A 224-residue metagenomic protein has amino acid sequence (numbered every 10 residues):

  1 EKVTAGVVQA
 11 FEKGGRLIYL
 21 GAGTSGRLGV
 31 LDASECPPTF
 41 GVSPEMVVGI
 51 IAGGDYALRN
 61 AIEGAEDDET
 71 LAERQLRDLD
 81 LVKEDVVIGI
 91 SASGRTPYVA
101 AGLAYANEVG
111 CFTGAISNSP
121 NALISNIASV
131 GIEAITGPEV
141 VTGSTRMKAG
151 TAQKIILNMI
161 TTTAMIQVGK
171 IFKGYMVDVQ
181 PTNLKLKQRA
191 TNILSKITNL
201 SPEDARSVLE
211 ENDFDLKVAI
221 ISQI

Functional and structural regions predicted by a protein language model:
E1-A10: A short, well-structured juxtamembrane/interface segment
T4-A5, A100, Q188: Residue-level marker for well-ordered alpha-helical positions
G6-V7, G102, I160: Aromatic/hydrophobic pocket-lining residues that form π-stacking "cages" and hydrophobic walls in ligand
L17-I155, A164-V168: Glycine-rich phosphate-binding loops that contact phosphosugars or nucleotide phosphates
M159, A164-I224: Short, amphipathic alpha-helical interaction segments embedded in low-complexity terminal/linker regions of eukaryotic
